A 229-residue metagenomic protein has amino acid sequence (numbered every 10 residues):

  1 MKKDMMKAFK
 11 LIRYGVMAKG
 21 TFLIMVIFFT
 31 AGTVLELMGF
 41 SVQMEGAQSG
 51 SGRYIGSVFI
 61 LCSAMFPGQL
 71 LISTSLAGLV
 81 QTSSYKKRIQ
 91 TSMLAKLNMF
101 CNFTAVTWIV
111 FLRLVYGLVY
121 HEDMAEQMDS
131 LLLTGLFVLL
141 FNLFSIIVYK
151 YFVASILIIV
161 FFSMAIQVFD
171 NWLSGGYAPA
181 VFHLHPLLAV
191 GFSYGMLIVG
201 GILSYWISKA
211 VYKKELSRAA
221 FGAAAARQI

Functional and structural regions predicted by a protein language model:
M1-A77, S92-I229: Hydrophobic alpha-helical transmembrane segments of membrane proteins
Q81-K87: Short helix-to-coil transition segments within interhelical loops that connect adjacent transmembrane helices
